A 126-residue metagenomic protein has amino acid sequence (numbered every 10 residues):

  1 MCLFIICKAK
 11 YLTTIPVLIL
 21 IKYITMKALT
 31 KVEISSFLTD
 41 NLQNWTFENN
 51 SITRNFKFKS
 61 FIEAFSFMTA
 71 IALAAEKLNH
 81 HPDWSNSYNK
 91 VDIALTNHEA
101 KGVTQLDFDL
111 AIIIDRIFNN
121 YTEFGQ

Functional and structural regions predicted by a protein language model:
M1-L3, I15, F47: Helix-centric, low-specificity signal for extended rod-like, repetitive segments
L12-T14, A111: Short amphipathic alpha-helical "recognition" segments used for binding
T14-I15, M26: N-terminal compositionally biased, intrinsically disordered segments and leader/signal-like regions
T25-Q43, F47-T53, K59-I62, T69-D83 (+2 more regions): Long, contiguous binding/interaction regions
